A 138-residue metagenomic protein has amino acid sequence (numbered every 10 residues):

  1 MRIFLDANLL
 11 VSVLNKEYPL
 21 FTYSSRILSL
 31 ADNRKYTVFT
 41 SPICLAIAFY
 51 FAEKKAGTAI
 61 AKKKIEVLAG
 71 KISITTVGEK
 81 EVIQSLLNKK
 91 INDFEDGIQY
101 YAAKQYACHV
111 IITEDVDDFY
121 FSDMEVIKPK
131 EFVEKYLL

Functional and structural regions predicted by a protein language model:
M1-T40, E53-I60, F121, V133-L138: Short, well-structured N-terminal submotif of metal-dependent ribonuclease cores
R2, K71, K104-L138: Acidic, PIN/NYN-like endoribonuclease modules and their adjacent C-terminal/linker elements
L9-L10, I47-A48, Q84: A general alpha-helix detector
S25, I43-S73, K80: Active-site-proximal, substrate-binding regions of enzyme catalytic domains and RNA-binding/basic surfaces
F39, T75, I127: General small-molecule cofactor/ligand-binding pocket signal
T40-S41, T113: Short beta-strand segments at enzyme active-site cores
S73-V116: Active-site neighborhoods of divalent-metal-dependent phosphate/nucleic-acid chemistry enzymes
